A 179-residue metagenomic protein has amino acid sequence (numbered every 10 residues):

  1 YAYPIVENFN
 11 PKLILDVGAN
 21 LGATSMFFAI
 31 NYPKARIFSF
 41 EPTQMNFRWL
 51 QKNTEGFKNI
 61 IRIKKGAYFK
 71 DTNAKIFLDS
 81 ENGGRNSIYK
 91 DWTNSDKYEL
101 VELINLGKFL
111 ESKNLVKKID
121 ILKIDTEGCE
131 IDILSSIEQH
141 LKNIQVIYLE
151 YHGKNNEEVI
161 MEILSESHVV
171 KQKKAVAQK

Functional and structural regions predicted by a protein language model:
Y1-K179: Phosphate/nucleotide-binding beta-alpha loop and adjacent structural elements of enzyme active sites
